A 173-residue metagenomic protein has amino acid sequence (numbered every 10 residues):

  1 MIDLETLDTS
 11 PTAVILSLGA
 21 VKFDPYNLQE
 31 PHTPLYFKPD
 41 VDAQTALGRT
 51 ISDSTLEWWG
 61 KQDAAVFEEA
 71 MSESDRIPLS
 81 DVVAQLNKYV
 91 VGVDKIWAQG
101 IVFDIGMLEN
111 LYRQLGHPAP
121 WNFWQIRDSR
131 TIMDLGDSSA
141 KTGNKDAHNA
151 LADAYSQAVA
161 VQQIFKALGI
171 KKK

Functional and structural regions predicted by a protein language model:
M1-I2: Short hydrophobic beta-strand that contains or immediately precedes a catalytic carboxylate
E5-A98: Conserved non-catalytic scaffold segment of RNase H-like nuclease domains
E5-L7, G19-V21, G100-I101, G106 (+2 more regions): Anionic group-transfer/hydrolysis microenvironments
P11-A13, G136, V161: Short, function-defining helix-loop hinge/capping sites that tune catalysis or transport
Q85-K88, G106, N110, D134 (+2 more regions): Residue-level signal for well-ordered alpha-helical scaffold segments within enzymatic catalytic domains
N87-V90, V102-F123: Substrate-recognition/cap helix-loop segment adjacent to the acidic, metal-dependent catalytic center of Asp-based
K95-I101, G106-M107, S139-K173: Acidic, Mg2+-coordinating catalytic module of metal-dependent nucleases/exonucleases that use a two-metal-ion mechanism
P120-A140: Short, flexible loop segments at boundaries between secondary-structure elements
